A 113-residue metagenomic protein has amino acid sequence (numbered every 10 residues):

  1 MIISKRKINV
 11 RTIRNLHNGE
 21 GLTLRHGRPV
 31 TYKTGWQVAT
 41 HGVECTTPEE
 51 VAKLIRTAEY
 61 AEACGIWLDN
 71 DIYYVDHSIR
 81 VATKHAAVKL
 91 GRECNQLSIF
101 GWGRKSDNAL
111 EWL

Functional and structural regions predicted by a protein language model:
M1-L113: Conserved, structured core segments of small domains
